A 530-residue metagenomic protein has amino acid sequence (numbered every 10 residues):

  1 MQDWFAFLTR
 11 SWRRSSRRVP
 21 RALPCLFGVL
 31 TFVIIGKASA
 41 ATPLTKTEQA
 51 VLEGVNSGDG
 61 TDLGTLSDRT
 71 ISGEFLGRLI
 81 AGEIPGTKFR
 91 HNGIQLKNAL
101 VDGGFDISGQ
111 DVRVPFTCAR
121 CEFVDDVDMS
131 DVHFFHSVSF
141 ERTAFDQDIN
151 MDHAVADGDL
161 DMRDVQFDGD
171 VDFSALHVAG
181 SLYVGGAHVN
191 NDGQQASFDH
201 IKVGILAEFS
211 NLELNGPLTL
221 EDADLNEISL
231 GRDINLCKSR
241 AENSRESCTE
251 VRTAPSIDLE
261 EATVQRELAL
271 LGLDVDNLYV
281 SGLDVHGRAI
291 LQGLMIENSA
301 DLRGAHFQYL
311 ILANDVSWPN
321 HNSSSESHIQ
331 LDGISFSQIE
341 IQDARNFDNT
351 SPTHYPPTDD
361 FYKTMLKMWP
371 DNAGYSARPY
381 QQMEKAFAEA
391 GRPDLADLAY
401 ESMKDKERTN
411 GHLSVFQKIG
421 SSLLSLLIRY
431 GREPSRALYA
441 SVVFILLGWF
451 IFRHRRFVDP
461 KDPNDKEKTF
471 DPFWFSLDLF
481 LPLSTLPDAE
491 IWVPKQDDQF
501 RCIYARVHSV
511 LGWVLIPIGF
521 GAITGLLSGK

Functional and structural regions predicted by a protein language model:
M1-R18: N-terminal secretory signal peptides that target proteins for export/translocation
R14-R21, E433-A437: N-terminal Sec-pathway targeting helices
P24-I34: Bacterial N-terminal signal peptides
S39-G420: N-terminal leader/targeting and pre-domain segments
H153, A175, E261, S441-L479: Outer-pore turret/helix-boundary of cation channels
F416-P434, F457-I518: Pore-loop/selectivity-filter region of tetrameric P-loop cation channels
P434-R453, V510-G521: Selective detector of the "anchor" transmembrane alpha-helix that sits immediately C-terminal
G525-K530: Juxtamembrane boundary at the C-terminal end of a transmembrane helix
